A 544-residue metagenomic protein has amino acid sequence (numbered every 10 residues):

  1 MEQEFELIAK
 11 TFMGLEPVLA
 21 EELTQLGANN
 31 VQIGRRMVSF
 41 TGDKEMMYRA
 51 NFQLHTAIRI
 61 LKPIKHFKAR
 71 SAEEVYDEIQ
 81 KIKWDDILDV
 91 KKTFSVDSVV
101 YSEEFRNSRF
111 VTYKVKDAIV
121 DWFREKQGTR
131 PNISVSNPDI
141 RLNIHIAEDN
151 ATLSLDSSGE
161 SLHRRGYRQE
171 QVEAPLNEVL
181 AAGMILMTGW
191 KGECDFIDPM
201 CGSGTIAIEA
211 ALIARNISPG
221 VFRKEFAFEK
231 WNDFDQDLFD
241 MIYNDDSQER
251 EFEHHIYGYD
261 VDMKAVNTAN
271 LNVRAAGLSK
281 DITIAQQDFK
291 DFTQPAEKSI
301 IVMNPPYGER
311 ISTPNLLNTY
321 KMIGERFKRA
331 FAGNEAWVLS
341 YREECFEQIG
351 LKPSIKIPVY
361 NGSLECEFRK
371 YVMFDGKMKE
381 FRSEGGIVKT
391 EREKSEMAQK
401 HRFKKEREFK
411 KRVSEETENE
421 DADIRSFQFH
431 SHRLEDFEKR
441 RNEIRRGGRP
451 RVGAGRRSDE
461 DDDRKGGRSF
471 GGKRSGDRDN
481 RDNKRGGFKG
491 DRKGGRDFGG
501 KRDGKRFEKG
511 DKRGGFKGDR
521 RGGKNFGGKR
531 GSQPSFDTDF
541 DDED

Functional and structural regions predicted by a protein language model:
M1-E2, K370-D544: Basic Arg/Gly/Lys-rich low-complexity intrinsically disordered segments
E2-P138, E396-A398: Non-catalytic nucleic-acid substrate-recognition regions in nucleic-acid-modifying enzymes
E6, K10, G14, Y259 (+2 more regions): Conserved Class I SAM-dependent methyltransferase catalytic core
E45-F52, E160-H163, K377: Short, charged/polar, Gly/Pro-enriched secondary-structure boundary elements
V99, R124, H145-M187: Class I S-adenosyl-L-methionine
Y101-E104, S161, P306-R310: A short, flexible beta-alpha/helix-coil linker loop
L176-Q294, E309-R310, L317: Conserved S-adenosyl-L-methionine
K298-N304: Short SAM/SAH-binding signature in class I
